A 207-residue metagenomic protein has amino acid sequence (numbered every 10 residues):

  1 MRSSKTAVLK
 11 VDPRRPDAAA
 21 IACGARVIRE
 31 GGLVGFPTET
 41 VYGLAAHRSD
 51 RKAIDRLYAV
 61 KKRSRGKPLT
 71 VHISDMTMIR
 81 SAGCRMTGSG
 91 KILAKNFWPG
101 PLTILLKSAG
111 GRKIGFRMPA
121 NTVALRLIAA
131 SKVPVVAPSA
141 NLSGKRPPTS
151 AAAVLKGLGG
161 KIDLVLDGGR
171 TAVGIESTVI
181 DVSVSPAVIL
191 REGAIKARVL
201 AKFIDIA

Functional and structural regions predicted by a protein language model:
M1-A207: Active-site-adjacent structural elements in enzyme catalytic cores
